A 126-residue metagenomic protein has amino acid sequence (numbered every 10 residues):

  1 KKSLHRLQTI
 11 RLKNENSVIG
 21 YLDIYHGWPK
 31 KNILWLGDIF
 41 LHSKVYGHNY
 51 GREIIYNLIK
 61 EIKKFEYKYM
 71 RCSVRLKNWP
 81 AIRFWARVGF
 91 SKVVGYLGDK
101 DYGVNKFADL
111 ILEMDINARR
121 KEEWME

Functional and structural regions predicted by a protein language model:
K1-Y46, I55-N57, E61, F65 (+2 more regions): Acetyl-CoA-dependent GNAT
F40, L76-N78: Active-site-proximal loop/turn and secondary-structure-junction residues that shape catalytic pockets, frequently
N49, E66, G89: Short glycine-rich hinge loops at helix-strand junctions in the catalytic core of two-component histidine kinases
G51, I55, N78-A81, G98-V104: Short glycine/proline-centered loop/turn elements that form peptide/ligand docking sites
S73-R75, A86-A108: Conserved catalytic-core motifs of GNAT/GCN5-like acyltransferases
R87, Y102-E126: Terminal substrate-recognition subdomain of acyl/acetyltransferases
